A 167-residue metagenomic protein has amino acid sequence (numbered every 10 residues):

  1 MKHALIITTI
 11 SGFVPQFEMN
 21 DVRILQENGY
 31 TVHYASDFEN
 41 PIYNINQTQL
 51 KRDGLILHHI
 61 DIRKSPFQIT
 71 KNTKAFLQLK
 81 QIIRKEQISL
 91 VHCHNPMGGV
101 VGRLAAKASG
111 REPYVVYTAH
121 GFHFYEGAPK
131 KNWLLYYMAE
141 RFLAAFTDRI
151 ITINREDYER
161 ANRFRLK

Functional and structural regions predicted by a protein language model:
H3, S89-L90: Structural motif
H3-K71, E156-L166: N-terminal strand-loop element at the rim of the active site of nucleotide-sugar-dependent glycosyltransferases
H3-L5, K107-H123, E140, I151: Active-site proximal beta-strand in glycosyltransferases
F17, T70-L77, P113-Y114, F124-F146: Nucleotide-sugar donor phosphate/pyrophosphate-binding loop at the beta->alpha transition of glycosyltransferases
N20, K74-Q81, V101, M138 (+3 more regions): Alpha-helical elements of Rossmann-like donor-binding domains used by nucleotide-donor carbohydrate transfer enzymes
I82-S89, G110: Glycine-rich phosphate-binding loop signature in dinucleotide/nucleotide-binding domains
V91-H92, L143-N154: A short beta-strand/loop micro-motif in the catalytic core of glycosyltransferases that engages the nucleotide-sugar
C93-G98: Short His-centered aromatic/hydrophobic patch
